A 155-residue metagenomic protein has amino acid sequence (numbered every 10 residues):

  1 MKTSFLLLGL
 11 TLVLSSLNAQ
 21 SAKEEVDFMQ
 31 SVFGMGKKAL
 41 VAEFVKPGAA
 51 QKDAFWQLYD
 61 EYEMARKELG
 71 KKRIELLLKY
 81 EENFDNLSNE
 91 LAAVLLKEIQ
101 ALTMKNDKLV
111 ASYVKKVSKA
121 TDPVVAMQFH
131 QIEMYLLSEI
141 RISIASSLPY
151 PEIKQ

Functional and structural regions predicted by a protein language model:
M1-E24: Bacterial Sec-dependent N-terminal signal peptides
L7, L17-A19, A42, K71 (+2 more regions): Intrinsically disordered, low-complexity segments enriched in polar/charged small residues
E25-F28, V32-M35, A39, F44 (+1 more regions): Amphipathic, charged alpha-helical segments and their helix-to-coil junctions in extracytoplasmic/peripheral assemblies
V26, L40-A120: Amphipathic alpha-helical segments
